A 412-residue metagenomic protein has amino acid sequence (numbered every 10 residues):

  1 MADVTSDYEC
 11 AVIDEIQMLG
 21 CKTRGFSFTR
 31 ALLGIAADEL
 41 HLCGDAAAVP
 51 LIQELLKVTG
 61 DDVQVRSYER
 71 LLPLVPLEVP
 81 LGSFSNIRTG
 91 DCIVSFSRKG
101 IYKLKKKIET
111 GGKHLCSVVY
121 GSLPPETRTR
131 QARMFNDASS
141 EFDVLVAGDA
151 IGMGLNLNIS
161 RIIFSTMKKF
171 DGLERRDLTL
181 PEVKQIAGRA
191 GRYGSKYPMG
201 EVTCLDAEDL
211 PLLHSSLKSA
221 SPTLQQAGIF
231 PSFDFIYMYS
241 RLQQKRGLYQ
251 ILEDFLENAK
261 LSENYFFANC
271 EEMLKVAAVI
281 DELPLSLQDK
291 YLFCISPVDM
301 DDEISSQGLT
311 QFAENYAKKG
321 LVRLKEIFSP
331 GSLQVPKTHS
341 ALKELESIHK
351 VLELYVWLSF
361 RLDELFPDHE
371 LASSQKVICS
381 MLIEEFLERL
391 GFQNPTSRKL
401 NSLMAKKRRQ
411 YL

Functional and structural regions predicted by a protein language model:
M1-T5, A138-N156: Conserved two-lobed SF2 helicase motor
C10, Q17-P73: Post-DEXD/H (motif II) to motif III coupling segment of the RecA-like Helicase ATP-binding lobe
D14-I16, S165-T166: Walker B catalytic acidic pair
T23-S27, G34, Y68-T110, F135: Conserved interdomain hinge at the start of the Helicase C-terminal
E39-V49, S139-S140, L157-K218: Conserved segment of the helicase C-terminal RecA-like domain
H41-C43, A48-P50, F84-G112, C116-Y120 (+2 more regions): Conserved strand-helix element at the start of the C-terminal RecA-like helicase core
K103, S117-G148: Conserved helicase ATPase core of P-loop NTP-dependent helicases/translocases
P231-L412: Non-catalytic terminal extensions of ATP-dependent helicases
